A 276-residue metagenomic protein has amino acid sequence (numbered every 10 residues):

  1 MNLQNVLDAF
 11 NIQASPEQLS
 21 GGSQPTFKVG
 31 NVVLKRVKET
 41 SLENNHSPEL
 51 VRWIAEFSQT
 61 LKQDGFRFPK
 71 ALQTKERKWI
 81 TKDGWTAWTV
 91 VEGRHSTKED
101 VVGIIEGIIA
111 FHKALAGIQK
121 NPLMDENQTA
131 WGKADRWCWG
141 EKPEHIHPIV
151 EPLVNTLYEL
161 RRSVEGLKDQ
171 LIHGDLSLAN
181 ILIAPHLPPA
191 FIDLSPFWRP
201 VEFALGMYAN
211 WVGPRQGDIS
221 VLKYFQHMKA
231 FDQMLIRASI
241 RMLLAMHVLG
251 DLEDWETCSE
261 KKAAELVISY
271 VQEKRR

Functional and structural regions predicted by a protein language model:
N2, G117-H173, S259, V267 (+1 more regions): An alpha-helical support segment within catalytic cores of ATP-dependent transferases
N2-V29: ATP-binding glycine-rich phosphate-binding loop
G22-L34, A71, Y158-V201: Active-site acidic catalytic loop and adjacent metal/ATP-binding pocket of ATP-dependent phosphoryl transfer enzymes
R36-K82, H95-F111: A conserved alpha-helical element in kinase catalytic cores
E39, R77, D83-E99, A116-G117 (+2 more regions): A glycine-centered beta->alpha junction motif in the catalytic cores of kinase/phosphotransferase enzymes
G107-A114, I192, N210-W211: Conserved, surface-exposed functional patches that form binding/active-site neighborhoods
I183-Q233: Active-site Asp-x-Gly
M207, I219-R276: Helix-rich C-terminal or lid/interface subdomains of diverse kinases
